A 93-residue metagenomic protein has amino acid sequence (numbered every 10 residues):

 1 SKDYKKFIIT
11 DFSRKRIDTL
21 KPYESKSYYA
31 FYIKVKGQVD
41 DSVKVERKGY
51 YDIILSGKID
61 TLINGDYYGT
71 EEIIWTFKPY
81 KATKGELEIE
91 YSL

Functional and structural regions predicted by a protein language model:
S1-L93: Acidic, Ser/Thr/Pro
